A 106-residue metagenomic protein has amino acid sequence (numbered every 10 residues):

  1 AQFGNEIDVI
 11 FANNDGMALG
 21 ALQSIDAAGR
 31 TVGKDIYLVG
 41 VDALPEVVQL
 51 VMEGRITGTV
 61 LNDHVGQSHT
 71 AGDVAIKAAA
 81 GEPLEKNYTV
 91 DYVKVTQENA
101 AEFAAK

Functional and structural regions predicted by a protein language model:
A1-K106: A residue-level marker of the well-folded mature domains of exported/periplasmic proteins
